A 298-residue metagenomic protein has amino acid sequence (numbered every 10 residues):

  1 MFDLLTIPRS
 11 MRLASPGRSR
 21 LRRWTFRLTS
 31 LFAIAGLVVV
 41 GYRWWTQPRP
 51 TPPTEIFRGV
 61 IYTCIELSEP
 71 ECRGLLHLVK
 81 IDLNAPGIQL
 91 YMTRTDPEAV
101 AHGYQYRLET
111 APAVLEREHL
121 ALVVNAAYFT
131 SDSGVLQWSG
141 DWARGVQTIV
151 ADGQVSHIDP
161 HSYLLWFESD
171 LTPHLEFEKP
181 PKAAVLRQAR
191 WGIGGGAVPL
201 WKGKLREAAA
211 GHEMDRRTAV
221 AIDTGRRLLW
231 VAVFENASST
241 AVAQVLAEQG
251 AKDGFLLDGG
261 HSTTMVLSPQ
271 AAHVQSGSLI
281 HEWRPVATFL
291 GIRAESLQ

Functional and structural regions predicted by a protein language model:
M1-R9: N-terminal intrinsically disordered, acidic low-complexity segments at the extreme N-terminus
R12-S15, R22-S156: Zymogen propeptides
L67, L76-L78, G192-D223: Conserved beta-alpha junction segments in alpha/beta enzyme cores
D82-A85, S131-D132, W166-T172, K202 (+3 more regions): Short acidic-glycine loop/turn motifs at beta-strand connectors
R94-A99, K179-A184, V233-S238: Short, solvent-exposed aromatic-acidic interface loops
L122-A126, L175, G254-D258: General beta-strand structural signal in soluble alpha/beta enzymes
F129-K204: Active-site-adjacent helix-turn-beta-strand microarchitecture at beta-sheet edges that either contains or buttresses
L136-H157, R206-L257, S262-Q298: Conserved, well-ordered active-site substructure
